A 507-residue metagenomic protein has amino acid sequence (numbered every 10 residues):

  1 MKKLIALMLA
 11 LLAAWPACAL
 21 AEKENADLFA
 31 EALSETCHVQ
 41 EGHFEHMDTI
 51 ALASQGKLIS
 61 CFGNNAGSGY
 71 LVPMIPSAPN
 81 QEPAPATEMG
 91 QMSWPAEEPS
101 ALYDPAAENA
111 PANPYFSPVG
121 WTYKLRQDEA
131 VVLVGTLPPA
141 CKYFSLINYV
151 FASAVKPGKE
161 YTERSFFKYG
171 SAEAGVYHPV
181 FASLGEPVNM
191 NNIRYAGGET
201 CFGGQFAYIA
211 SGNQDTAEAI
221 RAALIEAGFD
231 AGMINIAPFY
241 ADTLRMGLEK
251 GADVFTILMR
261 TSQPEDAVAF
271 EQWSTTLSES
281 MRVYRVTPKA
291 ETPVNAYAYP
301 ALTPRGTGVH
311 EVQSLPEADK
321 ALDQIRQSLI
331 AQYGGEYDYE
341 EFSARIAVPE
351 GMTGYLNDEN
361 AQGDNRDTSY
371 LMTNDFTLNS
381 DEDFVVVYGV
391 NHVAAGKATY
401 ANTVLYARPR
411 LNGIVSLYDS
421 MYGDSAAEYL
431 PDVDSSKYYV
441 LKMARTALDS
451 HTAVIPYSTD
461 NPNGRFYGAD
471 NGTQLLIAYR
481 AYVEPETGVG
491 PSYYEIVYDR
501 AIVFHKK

Functional and structural regions predicted by a protein language model:
M1-L4, M8: Positively charged n-region of N-terminal signal peptides that target proteins for export
A14-K23: Sec-dependent signal peptide cleavage junction
E22-K507: A compositional/structural signature for long, glycine/proline-rich flexible linkers and loops on extracytoplasmic
